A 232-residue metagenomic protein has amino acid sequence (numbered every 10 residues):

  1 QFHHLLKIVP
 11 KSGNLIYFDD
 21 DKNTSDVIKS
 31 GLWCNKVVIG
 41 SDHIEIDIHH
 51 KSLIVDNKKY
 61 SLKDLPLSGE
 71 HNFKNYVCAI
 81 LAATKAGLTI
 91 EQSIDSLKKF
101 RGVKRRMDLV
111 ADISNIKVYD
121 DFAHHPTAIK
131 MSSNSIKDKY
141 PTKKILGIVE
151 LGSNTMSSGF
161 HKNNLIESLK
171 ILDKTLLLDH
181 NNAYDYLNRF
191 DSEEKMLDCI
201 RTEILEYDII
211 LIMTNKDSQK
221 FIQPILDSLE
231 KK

Functional and structural regions predicted by a protein language model:
Q1-S30, Y60, P66, P126-K130 (+1 more regions): Flexible active-site lid/hinge loop adjacent to a nucleotide/diphosphate and Mg2+-phosphate binding pocket
H3, L32-N35, C78-K232: ATP-dependent carboxylate-amine ligase
S12-D21, H49-D56, N154-M156, H180-Y186: Low-complexity, flexible helical/coil segments
D19-D64, K99, V103-R106, V110: Extended acidic/charged loop-beta regions that coordinate divalent cations and stabilize anionic phosphate/carboxylate
L62-G69, I116-D120: Short pre-catalytic strand/loop immediately N-terminal to key active-site residues, enriched for Gly-Thr
S68-H71, F160-H161: Short alpha-helix boundary/capping segments
H71-N72, K98: C-terminal accessory "lid"/substrate-recognition subdomains
